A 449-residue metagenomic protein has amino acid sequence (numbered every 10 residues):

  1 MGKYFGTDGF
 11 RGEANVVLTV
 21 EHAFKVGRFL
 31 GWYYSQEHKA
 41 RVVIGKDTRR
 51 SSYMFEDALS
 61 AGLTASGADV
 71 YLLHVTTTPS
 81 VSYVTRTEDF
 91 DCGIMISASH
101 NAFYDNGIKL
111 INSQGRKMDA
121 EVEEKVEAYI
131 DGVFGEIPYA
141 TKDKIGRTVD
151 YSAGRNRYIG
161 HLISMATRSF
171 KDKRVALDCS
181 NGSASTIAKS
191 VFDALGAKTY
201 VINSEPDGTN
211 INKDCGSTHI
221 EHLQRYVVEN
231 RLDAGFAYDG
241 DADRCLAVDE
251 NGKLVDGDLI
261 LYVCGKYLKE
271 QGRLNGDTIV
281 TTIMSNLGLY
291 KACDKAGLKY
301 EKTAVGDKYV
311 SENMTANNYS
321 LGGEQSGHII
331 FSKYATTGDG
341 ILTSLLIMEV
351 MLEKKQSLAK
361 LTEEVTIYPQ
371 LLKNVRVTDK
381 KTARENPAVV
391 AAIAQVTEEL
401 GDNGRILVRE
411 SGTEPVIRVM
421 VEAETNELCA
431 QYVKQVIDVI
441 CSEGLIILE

Functional and structural regions predicted by a protein language model:
M1-A61, A65-S66, I145-V175, K381-E385: An N-terminal, well-structured beta->alpha segment
D8, I44, V81, I94 (+11 more regions): Buried hydrophobic positions in well-ordered alpha/beta secondary-structure cores of metabolic enzymes
E13, N106-V228, L448: Gly/Ser/Thr-enriched, mixed-charge loops and adjacent short helices that form phosphate/oxyanion-binding elements
K39-D47, R174-L177, D277-I283, R418-M420: Short glycine-rich phosphate-binding loop at a beta-alpha junction
R41-D105, S190-V248: N-terminal small/polar loop signature for handling phosphorylated ligands or for N-terminal nucleophile
T48-Y53, N101, S180-T186, A242-D243 (+2 more regions): Gly/Ser/Thr-rich loops at beta-strand to alpha-helix junctions that form or flank small-molecule/cofactor-binding
E124-I159, S164, E250-G322, I330-F331: Proline/glycine-rich low-complexity loops and linkers
A234, Q271-E449: Phosphate-binding and adjacent anionic-ligand microenvironments
